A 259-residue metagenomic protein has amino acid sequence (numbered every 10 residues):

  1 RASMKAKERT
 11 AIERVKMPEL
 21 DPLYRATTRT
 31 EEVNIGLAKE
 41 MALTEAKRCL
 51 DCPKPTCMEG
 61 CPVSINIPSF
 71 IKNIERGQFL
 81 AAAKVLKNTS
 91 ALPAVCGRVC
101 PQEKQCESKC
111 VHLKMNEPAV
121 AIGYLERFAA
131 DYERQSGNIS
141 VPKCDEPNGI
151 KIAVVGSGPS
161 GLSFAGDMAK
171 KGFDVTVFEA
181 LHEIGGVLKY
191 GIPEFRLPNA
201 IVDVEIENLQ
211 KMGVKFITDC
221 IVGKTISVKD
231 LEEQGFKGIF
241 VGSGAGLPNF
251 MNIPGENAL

Functional and structural regions predicted by a protein language model:
R1-K151, N199, V241-L259: Ferredoxin-type iron-sulfur electron-transfer modules and their immediate structural context
A83-P93, L125, L188-F236: N-terminal Rossmann-like dinucleotide/flavin-binding domain of flavoprotein oxidoreductases that bind FAD/FMN
A91, G158-P159, E183: Residue-level detector of alpha-helix initiation sites
I150-T176: N-terminal Rossmann-like FAD-binding beta1-loop-alpha1 element of flavoenzymes
F164, S227-V228, F250-N252: Short glycine-/acidic-enriched loop or helix-start segments at secondary-structure transitions that form or flank
F173-K189: Glycine-rich FAD pyrophosphate-binding loop
